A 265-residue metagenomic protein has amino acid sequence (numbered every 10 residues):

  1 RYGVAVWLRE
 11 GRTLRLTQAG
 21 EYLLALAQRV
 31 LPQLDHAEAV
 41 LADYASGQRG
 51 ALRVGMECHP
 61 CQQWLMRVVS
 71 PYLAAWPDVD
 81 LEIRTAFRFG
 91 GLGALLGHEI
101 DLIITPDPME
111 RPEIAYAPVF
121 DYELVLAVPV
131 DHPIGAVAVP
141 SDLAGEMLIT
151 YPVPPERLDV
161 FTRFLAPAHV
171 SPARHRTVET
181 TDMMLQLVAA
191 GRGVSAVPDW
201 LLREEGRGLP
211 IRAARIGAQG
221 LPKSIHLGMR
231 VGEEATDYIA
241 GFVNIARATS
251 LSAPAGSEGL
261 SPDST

Functional and structural regions predicted by a protein language model:
R1-L16, E21: A short LG(V/I)-centered, amphipathic sequence patch enriched for acidic residue(s) preceding the LG motif
R1-V4, L23-A45: Alpha-helical linker/hinge and terminal dimerization helices associated with HTH transcriptional regulators
S46-P112, T177-T180: Central regulatory/effector-binding core of bacterial HTH transcription factors
W64, R212-G256: A late-sequence structural motif
V79, L95-I104, L124, V188-S195 (+1 more regions): Alpha-to-beta junction loops
R111-P118, Y122, D182-G232: Beta-alpha-beta core module
R111-V153: Flexible hinge/capping segments at coil-to-helix
M147-A168, A235-N244, S252-G259: Secondary-structure junction motif
